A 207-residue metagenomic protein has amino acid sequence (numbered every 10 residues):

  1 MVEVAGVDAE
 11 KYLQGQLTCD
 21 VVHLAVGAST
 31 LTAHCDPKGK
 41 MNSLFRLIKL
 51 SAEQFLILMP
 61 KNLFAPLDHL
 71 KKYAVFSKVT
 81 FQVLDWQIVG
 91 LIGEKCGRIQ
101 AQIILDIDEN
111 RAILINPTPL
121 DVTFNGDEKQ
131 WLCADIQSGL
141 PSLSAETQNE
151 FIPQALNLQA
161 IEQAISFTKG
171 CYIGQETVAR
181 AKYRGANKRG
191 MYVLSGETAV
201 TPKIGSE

Functional and structural regions predicted by a protein language model:
M1-E207: Basic, glycine/lysine-rich polyanion-binding surfaces/domains
